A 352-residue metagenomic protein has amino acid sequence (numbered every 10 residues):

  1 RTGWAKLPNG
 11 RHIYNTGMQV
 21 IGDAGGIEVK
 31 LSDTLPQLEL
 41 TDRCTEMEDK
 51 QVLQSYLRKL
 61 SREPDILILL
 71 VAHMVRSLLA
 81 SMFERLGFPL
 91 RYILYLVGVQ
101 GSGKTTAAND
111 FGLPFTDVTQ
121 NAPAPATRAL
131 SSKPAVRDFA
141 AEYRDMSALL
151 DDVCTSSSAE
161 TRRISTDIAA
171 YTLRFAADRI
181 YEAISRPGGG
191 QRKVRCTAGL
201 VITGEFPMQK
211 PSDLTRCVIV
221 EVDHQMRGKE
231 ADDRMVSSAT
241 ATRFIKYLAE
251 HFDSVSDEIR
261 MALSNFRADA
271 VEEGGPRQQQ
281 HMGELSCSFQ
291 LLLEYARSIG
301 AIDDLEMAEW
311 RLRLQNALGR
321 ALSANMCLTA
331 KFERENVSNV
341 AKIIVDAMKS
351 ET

Functional and structural regions predicted by a protein language model:
R1, A5-I13, M18-D23, S132-V136 (+7 more regions): Extended alpha-helical interface modules used as scaffolds for assembling large macromolecular complexes
R1-L60, N325: Extended, charged/polar low-complexity intrinsically disordered regions
L35-E39, D49-D65, P89-V97, D151-S158 (+1 more regions): Glycine- and acidic
R62-M82: N-terminal pre-Walker A segment at the start of P-loop NTPase domains
S81-R91: Phosphate-binding P-loop
V97, T106-R162: AAA+/P-loop NTPase substrate/partner-engagement loops
Q100: The conserved Walker
L149-D151, E182-A183, V194-E205, I219-E221: Structural recognition of the conserved hydrophobic beta-strand(s) that form the central parallel beta-sheet of P-loop
